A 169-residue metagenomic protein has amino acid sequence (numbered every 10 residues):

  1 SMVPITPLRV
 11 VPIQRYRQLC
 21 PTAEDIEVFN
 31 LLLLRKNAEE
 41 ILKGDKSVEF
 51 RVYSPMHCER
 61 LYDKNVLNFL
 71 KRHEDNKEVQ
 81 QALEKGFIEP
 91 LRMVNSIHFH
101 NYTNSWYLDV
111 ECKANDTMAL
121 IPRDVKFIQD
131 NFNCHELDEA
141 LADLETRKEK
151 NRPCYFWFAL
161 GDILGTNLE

Functional and structural regions predicted by a protein language model:
I5-A23, E27-E169: Structured alpha/beta reader/binder surfaces that contact nucleic acids or chromatin modification marks
